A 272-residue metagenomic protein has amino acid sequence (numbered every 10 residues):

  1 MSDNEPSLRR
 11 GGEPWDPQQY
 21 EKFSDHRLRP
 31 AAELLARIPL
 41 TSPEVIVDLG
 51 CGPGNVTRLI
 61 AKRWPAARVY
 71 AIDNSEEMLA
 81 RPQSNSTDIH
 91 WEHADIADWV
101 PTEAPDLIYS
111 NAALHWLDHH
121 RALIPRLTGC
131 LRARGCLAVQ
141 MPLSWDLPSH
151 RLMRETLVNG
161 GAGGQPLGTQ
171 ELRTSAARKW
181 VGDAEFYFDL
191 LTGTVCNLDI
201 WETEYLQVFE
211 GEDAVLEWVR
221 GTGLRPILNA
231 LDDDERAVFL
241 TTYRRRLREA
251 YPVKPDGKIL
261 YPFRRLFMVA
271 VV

Functional and structural regions predicted by a protein language model:
S2-E44, N55-L59, M78-R81: Conserved class I S-adenosyl-L-methionine
R9, P53-N55, A176-V272: Conserved Class I S-adenosyl-L-methionine
P43, P105-D106: Local beta-strand N-terminus motif with an aromatic residue
V45-L49, P53-W99, A122: Class I SAM-dependent methyltransferase SAM/SAH-binding core
Y109: A conserved beta-strand element that flanks and buttresses the S-adenosyl-L-methionine
A112-A113: Short catalytic micro-motifs in class I SAM-dependent methyltransferases
R121, T128, R132-G211: Conserved catalytic/acceptor-binding region of the Class I
